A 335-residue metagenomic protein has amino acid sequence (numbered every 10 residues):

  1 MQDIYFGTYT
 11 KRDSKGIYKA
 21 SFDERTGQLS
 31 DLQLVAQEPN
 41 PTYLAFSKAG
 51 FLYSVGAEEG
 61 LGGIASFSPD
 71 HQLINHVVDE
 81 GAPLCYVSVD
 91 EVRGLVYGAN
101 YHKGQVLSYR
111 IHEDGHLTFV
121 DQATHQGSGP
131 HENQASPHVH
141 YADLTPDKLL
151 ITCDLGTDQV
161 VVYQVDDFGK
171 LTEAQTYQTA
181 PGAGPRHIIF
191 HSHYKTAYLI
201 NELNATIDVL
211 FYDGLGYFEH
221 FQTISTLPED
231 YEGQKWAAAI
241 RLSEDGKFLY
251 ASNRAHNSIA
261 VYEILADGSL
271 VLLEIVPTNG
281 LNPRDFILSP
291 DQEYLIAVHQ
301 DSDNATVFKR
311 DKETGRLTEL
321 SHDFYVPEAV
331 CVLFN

Functional and structural regions predicted by a protein language model:
Y9-K11, A57-E59, Y101-K103, I111 (+6 more regions): Short loop/turn segments immediately following the C-termini of beta-strands
S21-G27, F67-D70, Y109-T118, Q164-K170 (+3 more regions): Short loop/turn segments immediately following beta-strands, especially the blade-tip and inter-blade linker loops
S30-A36, Q72-V78, D121, G127-E132 (+4 more regions): A short beta-strand motif characteristic of beta-propeller blades
D31-R93: Blade-loop segments of beta-propeller domains
E38-A49, E80-E91, G127-D147, T179-Y194 (+3 more regions): Beta-rich, blade/repeat-based domains predominating in secreted/periplasmic proteins but also intracellular
L73-Y141: Asp-box/WD-like beta-propeller blade repeats and closely related beta-sheet repeat scaffolds
L150-A205: Loop-centered beta-sheet repeat module
